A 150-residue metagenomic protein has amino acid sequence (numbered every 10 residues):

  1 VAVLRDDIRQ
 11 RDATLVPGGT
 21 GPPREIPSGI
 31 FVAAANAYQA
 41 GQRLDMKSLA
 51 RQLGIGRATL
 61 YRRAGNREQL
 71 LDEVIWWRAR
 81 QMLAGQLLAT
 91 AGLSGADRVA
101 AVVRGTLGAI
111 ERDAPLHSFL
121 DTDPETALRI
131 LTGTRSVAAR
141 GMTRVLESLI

Functional and structural regions predicted by a protein language model:
V1-Q52, E68-D72: Basic, helix-initiating cap at the start of DNA-binding domains
A2-D7, R104-E111, V137: Alpha-helical bundle regulatory/interaction domains
I30-Y38, R78, M82, Q86 (+2 more regions): Short hydrophobic clusters on alpha-helical segments that form packing/core surfaces in small helical domains
G54-A64: Short hydrophobic/aromatic patch on the recognition helix
A64, L71-R78: Alpha-helical DNA-contacting segments of helix-turn-helix folds
E73, L87-R112: Hydrophobic alpha-helical connector segments
S118, A127-I150: Amphipathic alpha-helical packing segments from all-alpha helical-bundle domains
T122-P124: Conserved acidic functional residues
